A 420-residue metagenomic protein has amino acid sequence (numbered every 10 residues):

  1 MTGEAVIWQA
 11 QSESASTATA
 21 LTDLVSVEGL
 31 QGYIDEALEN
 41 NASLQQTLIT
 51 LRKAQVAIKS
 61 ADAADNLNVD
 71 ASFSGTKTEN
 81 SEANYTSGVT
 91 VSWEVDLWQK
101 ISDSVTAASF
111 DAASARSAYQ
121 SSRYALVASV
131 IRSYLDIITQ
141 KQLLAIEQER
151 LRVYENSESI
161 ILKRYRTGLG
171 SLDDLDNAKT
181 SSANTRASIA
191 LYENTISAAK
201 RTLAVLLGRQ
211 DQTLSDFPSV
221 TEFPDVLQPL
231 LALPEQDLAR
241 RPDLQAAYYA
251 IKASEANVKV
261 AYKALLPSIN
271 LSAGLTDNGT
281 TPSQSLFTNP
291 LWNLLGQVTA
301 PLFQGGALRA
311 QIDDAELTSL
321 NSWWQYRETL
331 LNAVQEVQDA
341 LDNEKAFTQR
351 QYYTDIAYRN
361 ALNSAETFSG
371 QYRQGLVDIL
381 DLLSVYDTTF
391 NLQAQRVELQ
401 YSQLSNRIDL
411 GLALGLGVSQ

Functional and structural regions predicted by a protein language model:
M1-E36, E193-A239, L412-Q420: Terminal intrinsically disordered/low-complexity segments used for targeting and assembly
G32, N84-T86, R132, N177 (+1 more regions): Transmembrane beta-barrel architecture of outer-membrane proteins
I34, G88-T90, Y134, P234 (+2 more regions): Membrane-embedded beta-strand positions in outer-membrane beta-barrel channels/transporters
Q45, D65-N84, S92-S121, Q245 (+3 more regions): Small/polar (Gly/Ser/Thr/Ala-rich) solvent-exposed segments that form structured loops/beta-strands/short helices used
I101, S117-L233, N343, F347 (+2 more regions): Periplasmic alpha-helical coiled-coil/stalk elements that build and connect Gram-negative outer-membrane
E158-L175, S364-L382: Alpha-helical hairpins and coiled-coil heptad-repeat segments
D225, Q374, Q395-Q420: Acidic, low-complexity, intrinsically disordered peripheral segments
